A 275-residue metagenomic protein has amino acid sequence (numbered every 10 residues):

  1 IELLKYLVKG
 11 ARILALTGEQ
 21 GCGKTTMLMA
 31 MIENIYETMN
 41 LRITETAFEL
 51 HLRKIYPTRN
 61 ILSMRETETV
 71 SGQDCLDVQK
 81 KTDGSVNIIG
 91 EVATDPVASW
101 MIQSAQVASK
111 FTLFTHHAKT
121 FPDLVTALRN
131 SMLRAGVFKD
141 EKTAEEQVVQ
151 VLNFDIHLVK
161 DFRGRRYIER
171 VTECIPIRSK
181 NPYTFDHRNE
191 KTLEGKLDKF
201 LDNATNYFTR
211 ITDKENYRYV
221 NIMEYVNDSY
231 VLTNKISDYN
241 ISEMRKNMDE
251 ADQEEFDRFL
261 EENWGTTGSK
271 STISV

Functional and structural regions predicted by a protein language model:
I1-V8: Pre-Walker A adenine-sensing motif
A11-T17, A30-V149: Switch/coupling sub-region of P-loop NTPases
E19-G21: The conserved Walker
K24: Conserved lysine of the Walker
E49-K54, E141-E145, F154-V159, F200-I211 (+1 more regions): Intrinsically disordered, low-complexity boundary segments flanking structured domains
E146-S179: Phosphate-binding/switch region of NTP-binding enzymes
R170-V275: NTP-binding/hydrolysis catalytic cores, primarily Walker-type P-loop NTPases
